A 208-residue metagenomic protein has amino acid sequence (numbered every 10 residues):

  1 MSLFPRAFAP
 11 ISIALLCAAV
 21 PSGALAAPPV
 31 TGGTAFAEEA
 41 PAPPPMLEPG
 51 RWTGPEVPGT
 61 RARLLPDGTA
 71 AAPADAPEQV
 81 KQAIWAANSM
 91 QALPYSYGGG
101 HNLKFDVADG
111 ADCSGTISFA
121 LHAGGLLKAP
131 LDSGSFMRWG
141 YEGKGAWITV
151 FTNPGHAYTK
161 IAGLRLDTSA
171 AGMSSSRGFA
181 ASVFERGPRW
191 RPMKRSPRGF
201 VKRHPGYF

Functional and structural regions predicted by a protein language model:
P5, P10-S12, C17-S96, S174-F208: Intrinsically disordered, low-complexity, Pro/Ser/Thr/Asn/Gly/Ala-rich spacer/linker segments adjacent to signal
A9, A19, L103-F105, G124 (+2 more regions): Residues in flexible loops and secondary-structure boundaries
P66-T69, G98-K104, F136-W139: Short linear capping/connector segments at secondary-structure termini
P73-V80, D106-S114: Solvent-exposed, acidic/flexible segments
K81-I84, A111, S118-F208: ...with weaker cross-activation on analogous glycine-rich loops/strands in unrelated enzymes
M90-G110: Active-site nucleophile-His-acid catalytic modules used for acyl/amide transfer and hydrolysis across diverse enzymes
